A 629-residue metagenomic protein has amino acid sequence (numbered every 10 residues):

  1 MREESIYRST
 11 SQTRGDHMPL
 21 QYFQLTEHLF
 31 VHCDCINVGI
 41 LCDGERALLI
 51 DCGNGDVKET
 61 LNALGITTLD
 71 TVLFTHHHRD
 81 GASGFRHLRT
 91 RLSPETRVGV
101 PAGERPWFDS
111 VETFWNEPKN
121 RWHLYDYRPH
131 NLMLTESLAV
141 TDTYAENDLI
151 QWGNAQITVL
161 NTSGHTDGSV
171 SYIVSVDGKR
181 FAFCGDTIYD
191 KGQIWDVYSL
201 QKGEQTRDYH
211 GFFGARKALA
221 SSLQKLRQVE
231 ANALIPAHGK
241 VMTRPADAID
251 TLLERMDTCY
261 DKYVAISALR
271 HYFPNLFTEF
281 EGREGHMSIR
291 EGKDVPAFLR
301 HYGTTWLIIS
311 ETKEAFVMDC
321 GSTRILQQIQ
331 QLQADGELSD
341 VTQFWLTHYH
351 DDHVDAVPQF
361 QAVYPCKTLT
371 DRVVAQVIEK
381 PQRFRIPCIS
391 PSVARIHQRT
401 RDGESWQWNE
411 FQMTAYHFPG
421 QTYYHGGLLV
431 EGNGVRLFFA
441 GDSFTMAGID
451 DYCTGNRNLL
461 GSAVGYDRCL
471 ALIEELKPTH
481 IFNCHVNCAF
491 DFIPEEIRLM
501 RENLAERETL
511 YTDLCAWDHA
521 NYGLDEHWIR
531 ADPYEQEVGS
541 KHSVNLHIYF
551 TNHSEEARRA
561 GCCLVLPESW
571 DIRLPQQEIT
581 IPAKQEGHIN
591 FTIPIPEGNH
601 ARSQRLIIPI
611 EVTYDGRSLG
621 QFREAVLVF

Functional and structural regions predicted by a protein language model:
P19-L64, S171-D190, G285-Q333, G427-M446: Conserved beta-strand hairpin/beta-sheet module of binuclear metal-dependent hydrolase folds, prominently
L29, D56-L149, R324, L332-W406: Active-site HxH/HxHxD metal-binding segment of metal-dependent hydrolases
A47, E146-L149, Q156-C259, V317 (+2 more regions): Metallo-beta-lactamase
G153, R507-G539: Low-complexity, acidic Ser/Thr/Pro/Gly-rich terminal tails and inter-domain linkers that flank the onset of structured
Y549-S554, I595: Asparagine-centered strand-capping/turn motif at beta-strand->loop junctions
E556-S569: Short acidic, flexible loop segments centered on an aromatic residue
W570-N599: Intrinsically disordered, low-complexity Pro/Gly/Ser/Thr-rich segments with frequent PxxP/GP/PP motifs and embedded
E597-I607: Short glycine/proline/serine/threonine-rich loop/turn segments at secondary-structure transition edges
